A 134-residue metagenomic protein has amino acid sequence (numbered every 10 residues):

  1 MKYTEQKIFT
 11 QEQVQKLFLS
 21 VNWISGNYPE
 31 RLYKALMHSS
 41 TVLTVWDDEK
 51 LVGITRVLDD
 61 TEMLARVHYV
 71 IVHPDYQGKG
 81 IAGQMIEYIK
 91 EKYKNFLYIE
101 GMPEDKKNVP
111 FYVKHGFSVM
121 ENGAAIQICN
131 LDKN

Functional and structural regions predicted by a protein language model:
M1-N27, G123: Short amphipathic alpha-helix that is part of the acyltransferase structural core
F9, E62, K106-K107: Short alpha-helical
L19-V42: Active-site rim helix/loop that mediates acceptor-substrate recognition in acyltransferases
T44, K50-D59, R66-I71: Conserved beta-strand in the GNAT
V72, G78-E91: Conserved acetyl-CoA-binding loop-helix of GNAT-fold acetyltransferases
A82, I86, K107-N108, C129-N130: Short glycine/proline-centered loop/turn elements that form peptide/ligand docking sites
E91-E104: Conserved GNAT acetyl-CoA-binding A-motif
E100, V113, S118-N134: Conserved catalytic-core motifs of GNAT/GCN5-like acyltransferases
